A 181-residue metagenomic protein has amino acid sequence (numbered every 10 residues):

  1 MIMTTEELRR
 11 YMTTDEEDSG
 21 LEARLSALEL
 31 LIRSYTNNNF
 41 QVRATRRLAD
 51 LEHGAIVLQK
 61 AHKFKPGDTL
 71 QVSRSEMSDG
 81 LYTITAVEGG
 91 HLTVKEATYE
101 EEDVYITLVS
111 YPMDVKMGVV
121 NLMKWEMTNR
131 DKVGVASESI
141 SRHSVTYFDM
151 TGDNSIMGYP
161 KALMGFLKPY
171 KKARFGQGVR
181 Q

Functional and structural regions predicted by a protein language model:
M1-M117, W125-E126, R130, S155-Q181: Conserved short "hinge" loops at termini or chain/domain junctions
V133-G152: Contiguous, low-complexity intrinsically disordered segments that are highly enriched in charged residues
